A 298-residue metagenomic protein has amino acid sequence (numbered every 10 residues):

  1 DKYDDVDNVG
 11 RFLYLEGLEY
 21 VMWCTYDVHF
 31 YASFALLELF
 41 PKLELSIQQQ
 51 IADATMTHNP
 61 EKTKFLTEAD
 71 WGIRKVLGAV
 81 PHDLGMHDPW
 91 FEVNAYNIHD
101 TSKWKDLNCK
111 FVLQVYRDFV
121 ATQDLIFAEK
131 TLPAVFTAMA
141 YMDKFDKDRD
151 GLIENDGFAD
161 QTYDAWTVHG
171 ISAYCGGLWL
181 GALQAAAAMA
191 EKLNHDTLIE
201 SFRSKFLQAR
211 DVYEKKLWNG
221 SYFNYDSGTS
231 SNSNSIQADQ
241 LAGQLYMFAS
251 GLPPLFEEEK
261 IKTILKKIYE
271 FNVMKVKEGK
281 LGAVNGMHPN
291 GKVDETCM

Functional and structural regions predicted by a protein language model:
K2-T25: Asp/Glu-centered strand-loop micro-motifs enriched in Gly/Pro and often flanked by an aromatic residue
D5-L13, H82-K103, E154-S172, S221-S230: Acidic/His metal-coordination segments adjacent to aromatic residues that form catalytic metal sites in metalloenzymes
L18-C24, N94-S102, F119-E129, Q161-C175 (+2 more regions): The substrate-binding groove and active-site-proximal loops of carbohydrate-active enzymes, especially glycoside
T25-M56, E129, P133, G181-E200 (+3 more regions): Active-site core of glycosidic bond-cleaving carbohydrate-active enzymes
Y26, D106, F158-Q161, Y174 (+1 more regions): Short, solvent-exposed loop/turn segments at the edges of secondary structure
L37, K103-K105, C109, G177-W179: Alpha-helical bundle segments that constitute or directly flank the non-heme di-iron/ferroxidase center
L43-A159, V276-V293: Helix-terminus loop motifs that line ligand-binding clefts
V135-D146, D150-K216: Hydrophobic, small-residue-rich alpha-helical packing segments that form membrane-like cores
